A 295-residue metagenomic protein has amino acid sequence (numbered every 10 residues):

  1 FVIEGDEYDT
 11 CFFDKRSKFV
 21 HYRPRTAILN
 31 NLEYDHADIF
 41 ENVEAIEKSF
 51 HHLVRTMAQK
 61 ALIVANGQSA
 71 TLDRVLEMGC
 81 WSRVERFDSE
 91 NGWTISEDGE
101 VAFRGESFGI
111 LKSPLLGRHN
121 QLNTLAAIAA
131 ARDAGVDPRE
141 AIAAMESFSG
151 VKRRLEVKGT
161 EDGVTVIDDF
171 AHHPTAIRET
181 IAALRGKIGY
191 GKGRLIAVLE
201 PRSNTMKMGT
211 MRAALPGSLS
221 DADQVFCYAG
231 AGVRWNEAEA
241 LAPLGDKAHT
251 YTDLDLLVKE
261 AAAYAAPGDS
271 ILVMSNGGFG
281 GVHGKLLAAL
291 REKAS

Functional and structural regions predicted by a protein language model:
F1-H52, T56-Q59, I63-G67, G117-L125 (+2 more regions): ATP-dependent carboxylate-amine ligase catalytic core
F1-Y34, L72-I110, S147, V151-K158: Extended acidic/charged loop-beta regions that coordinate divalent cations and stabilize anionic phosphate/carboxylate
Y8-T10, Y34-A37, L72, N204 (+2 more regions): Short, acidic Gly/Pro/Ser/Thr-rich loop/turn segments
F12-K15, D38-I39, R74, A131 (+2 more regions): Short, function-defining helix-loop hinge/capping sites that tune catalysis or transport
R25-T26, H51, M78-R83, L116-H119 (+1 more regions): ATP-dependent carboxylate-amine ligase
E41, G105-S107, G163: Residue-level detection of beta-strand-connecting loop/turn positions
L62-G67, R83-D88, V225-C227: Short, hydrophobic beta-strand segments that form beta-sheet elements in well-ordered domains
